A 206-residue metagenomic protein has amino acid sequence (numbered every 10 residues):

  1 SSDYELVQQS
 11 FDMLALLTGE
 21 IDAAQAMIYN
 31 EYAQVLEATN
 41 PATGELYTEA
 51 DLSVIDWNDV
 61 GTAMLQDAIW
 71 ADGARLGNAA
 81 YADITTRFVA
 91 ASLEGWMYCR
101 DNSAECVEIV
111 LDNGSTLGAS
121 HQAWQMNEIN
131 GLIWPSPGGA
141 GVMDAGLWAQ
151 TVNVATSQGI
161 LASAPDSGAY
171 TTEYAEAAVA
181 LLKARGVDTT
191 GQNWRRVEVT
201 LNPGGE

Functional and structural regions predicted by a protein language model:
S1-S2, T48-D51, I55-W57, P165 (+1 more regions): Short, solvent-exposed coil/turn linker segments
S2-D3, I21: Local beta-strand N-terminus motif with an aromatic residue
E5-Q9: Short acidic-hydrophobic, aromatic-tinged amphipathic segments that line or gate anion-handling sites
F11-A15, G19-S115: Pocket-lining segment of extracytoplasmic ligand-binding domains
D56, D72, D144, Y170-A175: Helix N-cap / beta->alpha transition motif
A79-S163: Secondary-structure end/capping motifs
A149-E206: Conserved C-terminal helix/tail region of periplasmic/extracytoplasmic solute-binding proteins
